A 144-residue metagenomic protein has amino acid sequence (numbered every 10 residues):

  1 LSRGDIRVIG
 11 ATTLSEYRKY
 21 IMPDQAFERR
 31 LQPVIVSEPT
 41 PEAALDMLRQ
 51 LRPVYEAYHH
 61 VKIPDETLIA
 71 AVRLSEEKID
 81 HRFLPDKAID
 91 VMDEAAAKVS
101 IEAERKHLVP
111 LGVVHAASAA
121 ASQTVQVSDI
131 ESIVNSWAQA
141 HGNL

Functional and structural regions predicted by a protein language model:
L1-L144: AAA+ P-loop NTPase nucleotide-binding core of proteostasis motors
